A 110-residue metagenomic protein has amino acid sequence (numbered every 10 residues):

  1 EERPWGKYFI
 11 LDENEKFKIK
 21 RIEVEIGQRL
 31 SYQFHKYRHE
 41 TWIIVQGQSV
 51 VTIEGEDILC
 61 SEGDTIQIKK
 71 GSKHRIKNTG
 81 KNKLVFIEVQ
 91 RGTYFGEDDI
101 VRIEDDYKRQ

Functional and structural regions predicted by a protein language model:
E1-H39, Y94: A short glycine-rich, His/Asp/Glu-containing loop-to-beta-strand
E1-P4, R75-Q110: Double-stranded beta-helix
Q28, Y37-R38, E56, S72 (+1 more regions): A generic "binding-loop/recognition-motif" signal
L30, E56-I58, D99: Short beta-strand segments
K36-G55: Glycine- and acidic-residue-biased ligand/ion/polar-headgroup-sensing regions
E54-K73: Short acidic-glycine-tyrosine-enriched beta hairpin
